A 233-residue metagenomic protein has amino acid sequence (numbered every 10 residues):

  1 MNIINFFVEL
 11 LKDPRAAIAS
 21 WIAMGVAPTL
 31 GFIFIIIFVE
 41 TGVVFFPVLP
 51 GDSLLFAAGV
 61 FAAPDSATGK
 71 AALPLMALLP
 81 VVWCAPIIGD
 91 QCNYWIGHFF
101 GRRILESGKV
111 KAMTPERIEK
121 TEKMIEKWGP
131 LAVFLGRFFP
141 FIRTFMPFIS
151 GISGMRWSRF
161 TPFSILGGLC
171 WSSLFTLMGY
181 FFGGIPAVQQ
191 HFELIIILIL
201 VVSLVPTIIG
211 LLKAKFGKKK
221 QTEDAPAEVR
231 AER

Functional and structural regions predicted by a protein language model:
M1-I35, V60-F148, I152-R159, G184-L198 (+1 more regions): Membrane-interfacial helix-loop-helix
F34-S53, S203: Transmembrane alpha-helix interface/packing and boundary motifs in multi-pass membrane proteins, characterized by
F46-P47, L135, P162-F163: Hydrophobic alpha-helical membrane segments of integral membrane proteins
A85, C170-W171: MFS transmembrane alpha-helix packing/gate-lining sites
S164, G168, L194-V202: Pore-lining and gate-forming transmembrane alpha-helices of multi-pass membrane transport proteins
S172-I185: Transmembrane alpha-helical segments of integral membrane proteins
